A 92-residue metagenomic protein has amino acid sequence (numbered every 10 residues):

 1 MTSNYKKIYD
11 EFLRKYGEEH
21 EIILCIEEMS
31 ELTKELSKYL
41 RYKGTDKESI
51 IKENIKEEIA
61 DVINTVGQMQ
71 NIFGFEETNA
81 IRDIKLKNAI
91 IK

Functional and structural regions predicted by a protein language model:
M1-K92: Flexible "arm" and connector segments at domain edges
